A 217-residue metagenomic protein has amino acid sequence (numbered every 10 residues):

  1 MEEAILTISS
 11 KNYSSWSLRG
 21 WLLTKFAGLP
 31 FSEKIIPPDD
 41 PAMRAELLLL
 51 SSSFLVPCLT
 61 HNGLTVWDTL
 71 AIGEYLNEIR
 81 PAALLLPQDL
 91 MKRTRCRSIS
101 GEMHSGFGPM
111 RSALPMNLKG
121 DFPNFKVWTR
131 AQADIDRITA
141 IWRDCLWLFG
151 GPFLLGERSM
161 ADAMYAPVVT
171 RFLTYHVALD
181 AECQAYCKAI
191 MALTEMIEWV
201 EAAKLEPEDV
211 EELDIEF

Functional and structural regions predicted by a protein language model:
M1-W128: GST-like domain detector, emphasizing the conserved glutathione-binding G-site in the N-terminal thioredoxin-like
L6-I8, K34, G156, L173-T174 (+1 more regions): Short, contiguous strand/loop micro-motifs
S15-W16, W67, L86, I138-W142 (+2 more regions): Tryptophan-centric aromatic hotspots in well-structured domains and transmembrane helices
P37-D40, Y186, K204: Conserved beta-strand edge residues that scaffold enzyme active sites
A42-R44, M191, D209-V210: Short Asp/Glu-rich motifs
L49, A192, E201: Phosphate-coordinating loops and pocket residues in cytosolic domains that bind phosphorylated ligands
M103, F107-T194: GST-like fold's C-terminal all-alpha helical module
A203-F217: Acidic/histidine-enriched, glycine/proline-rich intrinsically disordered or flexible terminal extensions
